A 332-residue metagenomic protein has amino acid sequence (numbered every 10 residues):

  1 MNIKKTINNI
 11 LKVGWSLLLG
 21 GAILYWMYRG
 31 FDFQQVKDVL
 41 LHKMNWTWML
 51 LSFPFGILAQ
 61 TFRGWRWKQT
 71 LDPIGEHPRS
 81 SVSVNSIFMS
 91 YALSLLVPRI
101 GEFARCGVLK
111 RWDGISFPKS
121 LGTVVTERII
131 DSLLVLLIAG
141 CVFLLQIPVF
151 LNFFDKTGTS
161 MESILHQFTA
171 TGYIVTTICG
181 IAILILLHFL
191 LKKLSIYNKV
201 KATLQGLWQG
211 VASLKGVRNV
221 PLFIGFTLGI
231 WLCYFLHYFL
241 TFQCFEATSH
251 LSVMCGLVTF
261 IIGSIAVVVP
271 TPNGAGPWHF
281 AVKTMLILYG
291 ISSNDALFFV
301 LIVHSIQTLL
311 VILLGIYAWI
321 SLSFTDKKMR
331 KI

Functional and structural regions predicted by a protein language model:
M1-F88, L145, F150-V267, I306-I332: Predominantly cytoplasmic-facing regulatory/coupling regions of multi-pass membrane proteins
Q69-I74, L95, C106-D113, M285-L288: Helix-loop junctions at the membrane interface of multi-pass solute transporters
S80-S83, I100-E102, I115-I129, S292-I302: Membrane-interface alpha-helices at helix entry/exit sites of multi-pass transporters
V84-R111: Hydrophobic, aromatic-rich membrane-embedded alpha-helical segments
M89-P98, V258-H279: Transmembrane alpha-helix interface/packing and boundary motifs in multi-pass membrane proteins, characterized by
A92-V97, L121-L144, F298-L313: Membrane-embedded alpha-helical segments of transport systems, primarily multispan ion/solute transporters
L109-S116, G210, F280-F298: Interfacial segments of multi-pass membrane proteins
